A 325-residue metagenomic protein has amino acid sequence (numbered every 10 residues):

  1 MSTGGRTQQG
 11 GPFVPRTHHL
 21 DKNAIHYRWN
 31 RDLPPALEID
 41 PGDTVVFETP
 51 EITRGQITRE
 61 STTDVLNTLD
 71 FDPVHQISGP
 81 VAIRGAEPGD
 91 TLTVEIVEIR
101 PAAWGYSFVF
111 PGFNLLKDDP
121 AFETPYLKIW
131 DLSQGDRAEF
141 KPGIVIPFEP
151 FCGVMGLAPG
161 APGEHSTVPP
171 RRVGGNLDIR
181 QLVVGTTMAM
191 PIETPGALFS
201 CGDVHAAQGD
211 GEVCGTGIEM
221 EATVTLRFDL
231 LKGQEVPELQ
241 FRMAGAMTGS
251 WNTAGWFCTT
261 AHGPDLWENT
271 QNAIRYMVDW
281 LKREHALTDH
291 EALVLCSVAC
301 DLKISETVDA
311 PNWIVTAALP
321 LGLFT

Functional and structural regions predicted by a protein language model:
G10, P15-L69: N-terminal, Lys/Arg-enriched amphipathic/low-complexity engagement segments that precede the first folded domain
L20-N30, D70-S78, H165-V173: Short, structured beta-strand/loop micro-motifs enriched in basic residues and often containing a Trp
F47, T91-V94, M190: A generic structural signal for residues embedded in beta-strands
I52-T63, I99-V109, G196-A206, S305-V308: Short, Lys/Arg- and Gly-enriched loop/turn segments at beta-strand edges
E98-V184, A189: Intrinsically disordered, low-complexity linker/loop segments enriched in Gly/Pro and charged/polar residues
C152-N176, R180-L266, V278: Conserved mixed alpha/beta catalytic, RNA-binding, or beta-rich assembly cores of soluble enzyme, regulatory
